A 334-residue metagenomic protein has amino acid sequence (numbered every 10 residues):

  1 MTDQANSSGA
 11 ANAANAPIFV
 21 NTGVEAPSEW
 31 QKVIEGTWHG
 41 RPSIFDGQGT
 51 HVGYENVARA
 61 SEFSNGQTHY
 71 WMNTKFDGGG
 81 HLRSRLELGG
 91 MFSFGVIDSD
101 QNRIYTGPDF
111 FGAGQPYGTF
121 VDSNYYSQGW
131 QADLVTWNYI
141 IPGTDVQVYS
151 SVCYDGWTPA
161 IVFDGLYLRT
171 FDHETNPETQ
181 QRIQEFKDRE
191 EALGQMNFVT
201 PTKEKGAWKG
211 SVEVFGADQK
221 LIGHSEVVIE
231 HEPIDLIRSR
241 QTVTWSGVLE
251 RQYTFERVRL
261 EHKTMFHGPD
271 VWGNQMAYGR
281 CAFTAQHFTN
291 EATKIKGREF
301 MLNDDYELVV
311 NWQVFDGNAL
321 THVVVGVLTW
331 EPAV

Functional and structural regions predicted by a protein language model:
M1-G89, G129-V228, P233-L236, E307 (+2 more regions): Amphipathic/hydrophobic helical signal segments and adjacent flexible N-terminal regions that mediate secretion
G53-E55, E62-G129, G210-V212, D218-N290: Central antiparallel beta-sheet cores of small beta-barrel/beta-sandwich binding domains
C281-D316, L320-H322: C-terminal structured domain segments
